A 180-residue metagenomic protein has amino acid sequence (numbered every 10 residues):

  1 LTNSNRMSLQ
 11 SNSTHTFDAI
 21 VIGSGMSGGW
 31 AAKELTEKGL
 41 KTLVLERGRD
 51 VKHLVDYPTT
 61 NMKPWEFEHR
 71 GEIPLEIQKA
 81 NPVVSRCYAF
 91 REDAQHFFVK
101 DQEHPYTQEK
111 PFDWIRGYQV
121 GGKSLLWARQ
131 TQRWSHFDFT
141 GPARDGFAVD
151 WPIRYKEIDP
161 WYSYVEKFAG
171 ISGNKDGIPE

Functional and structural regions predicted by a protein language model:
L1-R6: Short, Lys/Arg-enriched N-terminal segments with co-localized hydrophobic residues within the first ~10-30 amino acids
L9-P142, F147, P152, K156 (+1 more regions): N-terminal glycine-rich phosphate/pyrophosphate-binding loop and immediately adjacent elements
H53-D56, G173-E180: Short, glycine/acidic-rich hinge or "gate" loops at secondary-structure transitions that mediate conformational
D159, F168, G177-P179: Rossmann-like nucleotide/phosphate-binding core characteristic of flavoprotein oxidoreductases
V165-G173: Helix-rich C-terminal "cap"/substrate-channel and partner-interaction subdomain that packs against the flavin-binding
